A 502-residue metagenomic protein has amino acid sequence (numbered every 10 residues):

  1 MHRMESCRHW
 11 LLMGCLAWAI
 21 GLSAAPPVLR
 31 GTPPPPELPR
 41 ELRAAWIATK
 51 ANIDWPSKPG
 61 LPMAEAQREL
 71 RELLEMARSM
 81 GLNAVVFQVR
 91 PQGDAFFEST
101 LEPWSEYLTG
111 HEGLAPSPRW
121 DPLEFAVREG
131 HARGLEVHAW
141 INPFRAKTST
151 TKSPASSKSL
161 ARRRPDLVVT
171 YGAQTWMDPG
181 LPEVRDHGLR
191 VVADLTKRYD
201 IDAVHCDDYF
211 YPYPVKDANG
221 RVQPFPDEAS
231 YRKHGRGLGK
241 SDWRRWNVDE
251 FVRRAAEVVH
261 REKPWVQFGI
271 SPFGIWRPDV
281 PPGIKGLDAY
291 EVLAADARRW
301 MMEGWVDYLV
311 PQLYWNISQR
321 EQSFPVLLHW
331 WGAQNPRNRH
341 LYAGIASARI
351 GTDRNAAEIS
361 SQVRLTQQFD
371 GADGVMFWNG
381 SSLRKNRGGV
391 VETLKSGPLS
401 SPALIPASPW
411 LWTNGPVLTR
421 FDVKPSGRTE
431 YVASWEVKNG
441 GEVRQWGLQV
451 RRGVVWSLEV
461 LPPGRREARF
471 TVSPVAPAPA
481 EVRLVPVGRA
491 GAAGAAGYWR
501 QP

Functional and structural regions predicted by a protein language model:
R40, A48-R68, A139, F144-D194 (+1 more regions): Active-site-adjacent "subsite" loops/lids of carbohydrate-active enzymes
A48-T49, Q267-K285, L327-Q362: Active-site clefts of carbohydrate-active enzymes
M76, L82-N83, R90, R128 (+4 more regions): Polysaccharide-binding and catalytic clefts of secreted carbohydrate-active enzymes
M80-S117: Aromatic-lined carbohydrate-binding/catalytic grooves of carbohydrate-active enzymes
A297, M302-Q319, R337-P409: Substrate-binding cleft of secreted/luminal carbohydrate-active enzymes
T429-G441: Conserved aromatic anchor
V472-A492: Beta-strand-rich modules
R489-P502: Extracellular fibronectin type III
